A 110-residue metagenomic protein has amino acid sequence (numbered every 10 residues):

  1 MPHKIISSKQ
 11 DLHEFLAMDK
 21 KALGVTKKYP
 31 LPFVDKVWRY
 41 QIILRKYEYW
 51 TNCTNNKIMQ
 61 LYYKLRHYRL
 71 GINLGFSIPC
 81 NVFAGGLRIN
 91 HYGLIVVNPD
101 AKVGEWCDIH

Functional and structural regions predicted by a protein language model:
M1-L74: Terminal amphipathic alpha-helical/low-complexity segments used for targeting or macromolecular assembly
I42, R88-I89: N-terminal alpha-helical segment
S77-R88, L94-D108: Beta-solenoid/beta-rich acyl/carboxylate-transfer cores
